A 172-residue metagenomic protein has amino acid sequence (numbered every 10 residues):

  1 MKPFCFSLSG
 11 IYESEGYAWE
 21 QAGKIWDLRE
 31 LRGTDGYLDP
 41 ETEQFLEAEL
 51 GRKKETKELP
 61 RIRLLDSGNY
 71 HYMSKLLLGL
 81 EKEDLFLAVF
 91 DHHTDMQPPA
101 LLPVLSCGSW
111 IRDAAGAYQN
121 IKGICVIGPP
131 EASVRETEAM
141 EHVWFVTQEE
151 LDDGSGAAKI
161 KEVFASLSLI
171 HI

Functional and structural regions predicted by a protein language model:
M1-S7, S14-A18, K57-S74: …; additionally, a secondary subgroup of soluble metalloenzymes is captured
M1-T42: N-terminal glycine-rich anion-binding loop in soluble enzyme alpha/beta folds
Y12-G16, A132-T137: Short, charged/polar "capping" segments at the starts of alpha-helices and the immediately preceding loops
L28-P60, D66-S67: Active-site-flanking structural segment that lines cofactor/substrate pockets
R63-E131: Active-site histidine-anchored catalytic micro-motif
V143-S155: Short acidic-hydrophobic, aromatic-tinged amphipathic segments that line or gate anion-handling sites
G154-S166: Short amphipathic alpha-helix with an adjacent loop that forms part of the alpha/beta core around
I170-I172: Conserved small/polar residues in nucleotide/adenosyl-binding loops
